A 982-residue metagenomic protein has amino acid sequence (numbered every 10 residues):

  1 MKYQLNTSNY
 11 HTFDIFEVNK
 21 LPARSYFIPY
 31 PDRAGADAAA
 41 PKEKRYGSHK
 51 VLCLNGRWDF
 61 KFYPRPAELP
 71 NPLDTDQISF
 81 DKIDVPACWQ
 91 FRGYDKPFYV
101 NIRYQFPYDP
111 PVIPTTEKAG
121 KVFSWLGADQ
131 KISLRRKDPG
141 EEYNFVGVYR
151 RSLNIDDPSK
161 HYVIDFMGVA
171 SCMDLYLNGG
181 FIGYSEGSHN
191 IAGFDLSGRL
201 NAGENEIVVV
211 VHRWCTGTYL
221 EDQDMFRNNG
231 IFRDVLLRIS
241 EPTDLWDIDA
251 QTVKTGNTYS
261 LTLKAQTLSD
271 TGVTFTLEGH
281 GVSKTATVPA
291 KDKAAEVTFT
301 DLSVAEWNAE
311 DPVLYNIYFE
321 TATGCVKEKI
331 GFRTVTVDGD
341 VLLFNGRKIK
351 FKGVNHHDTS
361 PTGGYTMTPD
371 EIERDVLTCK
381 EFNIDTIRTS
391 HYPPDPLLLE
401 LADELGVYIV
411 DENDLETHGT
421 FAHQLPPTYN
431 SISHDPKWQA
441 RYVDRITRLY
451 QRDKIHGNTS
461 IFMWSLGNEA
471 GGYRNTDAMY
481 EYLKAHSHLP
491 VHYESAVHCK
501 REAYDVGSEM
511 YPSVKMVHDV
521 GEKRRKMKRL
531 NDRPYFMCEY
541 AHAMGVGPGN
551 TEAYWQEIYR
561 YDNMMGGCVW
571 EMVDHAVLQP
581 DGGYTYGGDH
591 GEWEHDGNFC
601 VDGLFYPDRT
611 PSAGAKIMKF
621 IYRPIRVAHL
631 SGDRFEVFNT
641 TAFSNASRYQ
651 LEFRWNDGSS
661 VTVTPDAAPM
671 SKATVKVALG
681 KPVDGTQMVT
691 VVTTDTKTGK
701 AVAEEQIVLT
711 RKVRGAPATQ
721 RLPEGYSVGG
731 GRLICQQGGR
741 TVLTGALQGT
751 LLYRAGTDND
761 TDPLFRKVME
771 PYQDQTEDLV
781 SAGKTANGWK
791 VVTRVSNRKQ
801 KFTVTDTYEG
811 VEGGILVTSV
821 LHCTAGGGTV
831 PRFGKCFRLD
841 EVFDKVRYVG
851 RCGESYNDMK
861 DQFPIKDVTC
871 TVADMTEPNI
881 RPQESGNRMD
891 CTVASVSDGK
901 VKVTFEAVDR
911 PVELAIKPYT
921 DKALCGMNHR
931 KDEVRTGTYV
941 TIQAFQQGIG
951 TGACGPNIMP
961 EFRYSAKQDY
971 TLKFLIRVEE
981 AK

Functional and structural regions predicted by a protein language model:
M1-L126, V210, W555, D562 (+1 more regions): Accessory carbohydrate-binding/adhesion or oligomerization-edge regions at the termini of glycan-active proteins
K2-E17, L21, K44-R45, D59-Y63 (+8 more regions): Accessory beta-strand-rich segments of carbohydrate-active enzymes
K2-K44, R92, G180, Y219 (+4 more regions): Extended substrate-binding grooves/exosites of carbohydrate-active enzymes
C88-N101, Q105-G120, R213, N308 (+1 more regions): Beta-strand/loop-rich accessory regions of lumenal/periplasmic or secreted enzymes, predominantly carbohydrate-active
R103-Q105, P110-P139, E186-S188, L196 (+13 more regions): An acidic-aromatic loop/edge-strand motif
Y149-R151, N190-F194, K293-V297, S671-V677 (+1 more regions): Short strand-edge motifs at loop-to-beta-strand transitions and within beta-strands of extracellular beta-rich domains
N201-E204, K264-D338, T690-G715: Extended acidic/polar, glycine-enriched regions that form or flank non-catalytic beta-rich accessory modules
T287-L302, W655-D684: Intrinsically disordered, low-complexity Pro/Gly/Ser/Thr-rich segments with frequent PxxP/GP/PP motifs and embedded
